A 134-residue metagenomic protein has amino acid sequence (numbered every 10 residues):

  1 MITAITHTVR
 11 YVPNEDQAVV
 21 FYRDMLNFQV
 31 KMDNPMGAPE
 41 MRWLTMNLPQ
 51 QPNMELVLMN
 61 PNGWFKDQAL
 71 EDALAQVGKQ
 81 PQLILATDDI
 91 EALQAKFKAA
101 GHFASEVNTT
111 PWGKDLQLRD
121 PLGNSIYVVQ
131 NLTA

Functional and structural regions predicted by a protein language model:
M1, R10, N34, R42-N47 (+2 more regions): Vicinal oxygen chelate
T6-H7, Q80-L83: Short active-site oxyanion
R10-E55, P61: Core segments of cupin and vicinal oxygen chelate
N14-E15, D88-I90: Helix N-cap motif at beta-to-alpha junctions
F21, E91-K96: Short amphipathic alpha-helices within nucleic acid-binding modules
M41, F65-E71: A short, acidic/glycine-rich surface segment
L56-G63, Q130-A134: Short, basic, helix/turn surface patches
